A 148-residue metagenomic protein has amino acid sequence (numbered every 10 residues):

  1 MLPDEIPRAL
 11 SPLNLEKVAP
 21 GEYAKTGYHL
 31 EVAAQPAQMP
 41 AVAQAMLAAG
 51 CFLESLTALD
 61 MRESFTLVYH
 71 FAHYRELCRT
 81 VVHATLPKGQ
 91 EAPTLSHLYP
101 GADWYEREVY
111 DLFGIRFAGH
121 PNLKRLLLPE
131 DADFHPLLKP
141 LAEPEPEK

Functional and structural regions predicted by a protein language model:
M1-K148: Terminal low-complexity/charged segments
